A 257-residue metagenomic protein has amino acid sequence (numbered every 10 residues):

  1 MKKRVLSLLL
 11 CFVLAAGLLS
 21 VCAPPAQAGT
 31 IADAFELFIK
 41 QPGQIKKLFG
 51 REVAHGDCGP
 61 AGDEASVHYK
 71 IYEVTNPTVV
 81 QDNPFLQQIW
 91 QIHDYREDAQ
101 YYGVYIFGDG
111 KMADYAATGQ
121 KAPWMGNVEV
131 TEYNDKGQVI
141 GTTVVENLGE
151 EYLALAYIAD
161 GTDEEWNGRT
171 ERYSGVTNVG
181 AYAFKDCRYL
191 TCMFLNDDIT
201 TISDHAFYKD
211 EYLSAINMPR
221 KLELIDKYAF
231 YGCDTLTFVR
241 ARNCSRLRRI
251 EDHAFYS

Functional and structural regions predicted by a protein language model:
M1-L10: Positively charged n-region of N-terminal signal peptides that target proteins for export
L10-L18: Hydrophobic core
L18-F35: Sec-dependent signal peptide cleavage junction
A34-F38, G43-G126, L148, W166 (+3 more regions): N-terminal segments that cap or nucleate solenoid repeat domains
V67, I250, A254-S257: Short, intrinsically disordered, charge-balanced linker/junction segments flanking boundaries in proteins
V104-D109, G126-N178, R188-T201, E211-L224 (+1 more regions): Structural signature of tandem-repeat unit edges
G180-A183, S203-A206, D226-Y231, E251-A254: Consensus positions within tandem repeat domains that build extended binding/scaffold surfaces
